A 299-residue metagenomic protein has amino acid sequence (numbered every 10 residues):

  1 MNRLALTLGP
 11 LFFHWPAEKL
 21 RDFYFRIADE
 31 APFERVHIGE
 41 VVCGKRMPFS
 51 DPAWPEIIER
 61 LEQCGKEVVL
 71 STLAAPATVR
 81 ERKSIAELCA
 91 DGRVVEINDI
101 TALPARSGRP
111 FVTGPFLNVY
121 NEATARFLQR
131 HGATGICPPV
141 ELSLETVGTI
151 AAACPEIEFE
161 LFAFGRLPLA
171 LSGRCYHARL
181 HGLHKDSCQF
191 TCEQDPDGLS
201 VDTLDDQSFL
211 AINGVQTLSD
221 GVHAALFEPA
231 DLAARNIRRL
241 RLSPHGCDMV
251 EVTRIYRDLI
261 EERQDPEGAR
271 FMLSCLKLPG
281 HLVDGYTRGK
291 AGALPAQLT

Functional and structural regions predicted by a protein language model:
M1-V119, C137-P138, L144-T299: Active-site pocket-lining/capping segments in soluble small-molecule metabolic enzymes
A133: Residues lining hydrophobic/aromatic ligand-binding pockets adjacent to catalytic sites
